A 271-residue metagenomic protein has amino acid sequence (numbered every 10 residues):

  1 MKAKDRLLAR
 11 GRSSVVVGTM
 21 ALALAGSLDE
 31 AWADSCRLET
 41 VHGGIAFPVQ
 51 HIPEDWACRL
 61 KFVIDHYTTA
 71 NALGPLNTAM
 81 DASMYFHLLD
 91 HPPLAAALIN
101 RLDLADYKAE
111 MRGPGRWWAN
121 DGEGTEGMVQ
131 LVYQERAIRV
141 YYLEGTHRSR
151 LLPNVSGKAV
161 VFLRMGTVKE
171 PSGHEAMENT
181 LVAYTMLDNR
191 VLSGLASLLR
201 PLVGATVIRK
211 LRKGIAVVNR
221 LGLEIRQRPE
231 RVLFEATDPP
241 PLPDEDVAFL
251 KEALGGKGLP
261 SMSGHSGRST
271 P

Functional and structural regions predicted by a protein language model:
K2-G18: Bacterial N-terminal signal peptides that target proteins for export
M20-A21, A31: Cleavable N-terminal signal peptides
S27-A33: Sec/Tat signal peptide C-region and signal peptidase I cleavage site
A33-G113: Hydrophobic ligand-binding cavity/cleft-lining segments
D34-I52, R164-P271: Terminal "cap-and-tail" regions of soluble proteins that handle hydrophobic small molecules
L89, N100-L102, D121-E123, Y133 (+3 more regions): A mature extracytoplasmic/lumenal domain signature
A95-W118, D238-A253: Short solvent-exposed beta->alpha transition segments
A109-V160: Glycine-rich portal/gate segments that line the openings of hydrophobic small-molecule binding cavities
